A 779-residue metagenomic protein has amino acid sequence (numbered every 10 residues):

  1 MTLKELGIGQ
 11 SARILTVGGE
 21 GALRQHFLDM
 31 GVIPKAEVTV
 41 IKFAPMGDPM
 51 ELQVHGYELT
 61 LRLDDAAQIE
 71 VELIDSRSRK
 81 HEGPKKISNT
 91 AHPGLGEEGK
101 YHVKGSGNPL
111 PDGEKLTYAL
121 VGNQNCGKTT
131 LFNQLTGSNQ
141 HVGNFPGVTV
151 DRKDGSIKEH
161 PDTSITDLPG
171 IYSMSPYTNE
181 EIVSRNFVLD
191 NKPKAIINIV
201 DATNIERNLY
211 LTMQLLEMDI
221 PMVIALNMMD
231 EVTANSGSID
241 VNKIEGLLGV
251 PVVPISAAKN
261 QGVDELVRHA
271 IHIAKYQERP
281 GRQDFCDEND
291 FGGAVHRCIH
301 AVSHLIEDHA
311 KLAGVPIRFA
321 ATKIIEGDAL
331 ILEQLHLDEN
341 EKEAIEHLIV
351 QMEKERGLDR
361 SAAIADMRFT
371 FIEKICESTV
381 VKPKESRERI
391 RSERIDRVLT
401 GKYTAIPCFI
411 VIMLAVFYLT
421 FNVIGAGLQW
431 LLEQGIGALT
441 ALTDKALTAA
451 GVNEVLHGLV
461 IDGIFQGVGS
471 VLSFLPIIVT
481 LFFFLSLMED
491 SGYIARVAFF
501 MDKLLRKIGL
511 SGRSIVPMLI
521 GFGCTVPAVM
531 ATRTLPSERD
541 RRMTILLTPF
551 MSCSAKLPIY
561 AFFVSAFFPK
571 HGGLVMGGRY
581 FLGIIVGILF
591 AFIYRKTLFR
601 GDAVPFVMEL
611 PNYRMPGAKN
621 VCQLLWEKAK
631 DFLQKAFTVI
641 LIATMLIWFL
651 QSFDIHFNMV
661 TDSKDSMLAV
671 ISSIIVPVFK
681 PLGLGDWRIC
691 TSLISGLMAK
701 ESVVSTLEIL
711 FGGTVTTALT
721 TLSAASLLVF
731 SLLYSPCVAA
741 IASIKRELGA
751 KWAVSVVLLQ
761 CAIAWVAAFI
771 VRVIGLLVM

Functional and structural regions predicted by a protein language model:
H92-S173: Conserved G1/Walker A P-loop phosphate-binding module
H160, R185-V252, I559: Conserved C-terminal guanine-recognition region of P-loop GTPase G domains, centered on the G4
V223, T233-P383: Alpha-helical transmembrane helix bundles of large polytopic membrane transport and channel proteins
E355, A362-D366, K382, A426-I464 (+3 more regions): Extended, low-charge hydrophobic alpha-helical regions
V398-F499: Core alpha-helical transmembrane segments of integral membrane proteins
C408-L419, L481-S486, V564-A566, Y580-Y594 (+3 more regions): Hydrophobic core segments of alpha-helical transmembrane domains in multi-pass membrane transport and ion-translocation
Q434-L442, A495-T525, R600-L624, L668: Juxtamembrane inter-helical linkers in multi-pass membrane proteins
F550, S554-G577, A739-G749, A768-M779: Transmembrane helix-loop junctions at the membrane interface of multipass transporters and ion channels
